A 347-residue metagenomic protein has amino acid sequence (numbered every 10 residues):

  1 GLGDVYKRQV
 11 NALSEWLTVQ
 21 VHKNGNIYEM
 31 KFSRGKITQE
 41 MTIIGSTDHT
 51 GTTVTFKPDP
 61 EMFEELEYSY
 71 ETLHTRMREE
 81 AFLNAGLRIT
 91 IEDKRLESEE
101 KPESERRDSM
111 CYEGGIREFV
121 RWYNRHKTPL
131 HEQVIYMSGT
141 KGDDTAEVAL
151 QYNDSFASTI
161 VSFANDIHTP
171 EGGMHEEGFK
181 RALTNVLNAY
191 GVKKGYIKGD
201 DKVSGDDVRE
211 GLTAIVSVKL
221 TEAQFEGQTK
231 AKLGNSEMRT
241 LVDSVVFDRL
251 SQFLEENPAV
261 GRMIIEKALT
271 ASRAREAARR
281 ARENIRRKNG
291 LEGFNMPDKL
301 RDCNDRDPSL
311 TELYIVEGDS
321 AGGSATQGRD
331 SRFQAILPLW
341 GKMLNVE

Functional and structural regions predicted by a protein language model:
G1, R8-A12, W16-E347: GHKL-family ATPase ATP-binding module
